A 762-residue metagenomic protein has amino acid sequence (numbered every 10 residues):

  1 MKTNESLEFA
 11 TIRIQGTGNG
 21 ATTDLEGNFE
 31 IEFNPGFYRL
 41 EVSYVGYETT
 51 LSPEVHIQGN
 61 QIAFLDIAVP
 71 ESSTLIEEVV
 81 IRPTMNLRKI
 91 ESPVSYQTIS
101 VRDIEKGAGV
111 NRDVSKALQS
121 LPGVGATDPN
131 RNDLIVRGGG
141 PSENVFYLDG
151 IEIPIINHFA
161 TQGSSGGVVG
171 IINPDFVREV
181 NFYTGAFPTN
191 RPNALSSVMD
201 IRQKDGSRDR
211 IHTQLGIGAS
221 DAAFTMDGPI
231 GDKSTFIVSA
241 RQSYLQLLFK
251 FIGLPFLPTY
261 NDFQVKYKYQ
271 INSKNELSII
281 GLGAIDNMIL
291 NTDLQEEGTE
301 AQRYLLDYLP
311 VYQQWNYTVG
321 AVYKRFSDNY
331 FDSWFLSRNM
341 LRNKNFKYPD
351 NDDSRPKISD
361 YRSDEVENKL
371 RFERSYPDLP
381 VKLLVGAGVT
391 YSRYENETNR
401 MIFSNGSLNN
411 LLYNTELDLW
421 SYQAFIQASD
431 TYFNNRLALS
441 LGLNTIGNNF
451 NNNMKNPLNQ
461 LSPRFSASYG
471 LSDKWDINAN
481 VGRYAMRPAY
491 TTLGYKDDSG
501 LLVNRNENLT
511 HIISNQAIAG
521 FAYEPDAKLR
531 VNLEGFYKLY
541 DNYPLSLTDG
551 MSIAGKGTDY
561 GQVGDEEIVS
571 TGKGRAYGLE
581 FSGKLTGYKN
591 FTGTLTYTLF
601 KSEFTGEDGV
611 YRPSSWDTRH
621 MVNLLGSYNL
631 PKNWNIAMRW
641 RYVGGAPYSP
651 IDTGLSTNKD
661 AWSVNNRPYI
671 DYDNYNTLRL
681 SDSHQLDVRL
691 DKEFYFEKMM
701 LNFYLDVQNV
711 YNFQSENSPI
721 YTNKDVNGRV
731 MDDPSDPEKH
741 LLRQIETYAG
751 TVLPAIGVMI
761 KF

Functional and structural regions predicted by a protein language model:
M1-E78: Periplasm-facing N-terminal accessory domains of Gram-negative outer-membrane beta-barrel systems
E48, E54-G59, F64, E78 (+4 more regions): Periplasmic N-terminal accessory/gating domains of Gram-negative outer-membrane beta-barrel systems
V145, E179-N190, S196-K204, I211-P255 (+2 more regions): Predominantly transmembrane beta-strands of Gram-negative outer membrane beta-barrel pores used for transport
K268-D286, L309-M454, G470-D473, L529-Y537 (+2 more regions): Face-selective signature of the C-terminal outer-membrane beta-barrel domain
D293-T299, R342, E395-I402, D473-Q516 (+3 more regions): Surface-exposed extracellular loop regions of Gram-negative outer-membrane beta-barrel proteins, predominantly
S363, E367-E373, L412-F425, N506 (+3 more regions): Outer membrane beta-barrel strand-and-loop segments of large Gram-negative receptors, especially TonB-dependent
T431-F433, L437, Y537-L539, T558-P647: Gram-negative outer-membrane beta-barrel transporters
D541, R641-N665, S681-D687, K692-F762: C-terminal beta-signal and adjacent terminal beta-strands/loops of Gram-negative outer-membrane beta-barrel proteins
